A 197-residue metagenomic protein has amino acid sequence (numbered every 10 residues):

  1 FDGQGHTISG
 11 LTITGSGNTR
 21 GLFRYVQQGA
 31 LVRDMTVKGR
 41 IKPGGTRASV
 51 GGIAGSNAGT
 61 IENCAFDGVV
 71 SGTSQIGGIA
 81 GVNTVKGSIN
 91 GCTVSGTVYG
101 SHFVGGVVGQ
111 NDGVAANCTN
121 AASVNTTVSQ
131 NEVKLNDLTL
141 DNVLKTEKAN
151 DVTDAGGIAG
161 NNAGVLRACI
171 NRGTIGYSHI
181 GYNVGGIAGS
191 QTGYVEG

Functional and structural regions predicted by a protein language model:
F1-G197: Predominantly extracellular beta-rich ligand-binding scaffolds that present long acidic/polar faces for carbohydrate
